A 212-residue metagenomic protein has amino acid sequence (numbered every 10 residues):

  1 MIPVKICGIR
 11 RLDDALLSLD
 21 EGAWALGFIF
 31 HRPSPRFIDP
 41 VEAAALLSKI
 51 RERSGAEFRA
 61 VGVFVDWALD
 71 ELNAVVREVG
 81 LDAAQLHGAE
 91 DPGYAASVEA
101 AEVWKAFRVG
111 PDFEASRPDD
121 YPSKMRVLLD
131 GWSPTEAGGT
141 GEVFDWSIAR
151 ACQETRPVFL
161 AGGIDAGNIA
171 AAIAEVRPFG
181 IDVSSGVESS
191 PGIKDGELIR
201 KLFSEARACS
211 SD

Functional and structural regions predicted by a protein language model:
M1-D212: Conserved N-terminal beta1-alpha1 strand-loop-helix module at the mouth
